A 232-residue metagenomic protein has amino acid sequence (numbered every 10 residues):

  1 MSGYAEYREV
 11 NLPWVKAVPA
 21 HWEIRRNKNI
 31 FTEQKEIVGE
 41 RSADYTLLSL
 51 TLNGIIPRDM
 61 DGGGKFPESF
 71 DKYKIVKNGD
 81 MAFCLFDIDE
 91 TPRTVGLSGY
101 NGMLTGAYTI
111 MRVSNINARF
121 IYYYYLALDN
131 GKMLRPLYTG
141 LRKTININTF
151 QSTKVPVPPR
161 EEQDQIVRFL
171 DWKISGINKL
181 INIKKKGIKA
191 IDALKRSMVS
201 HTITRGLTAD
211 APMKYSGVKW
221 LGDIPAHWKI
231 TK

Functional and structural regions predicted by a protein language model:
M1-V18, S175-I224: Short amphipathic coiled-coil heptad-repeat segments
A5-V38, S152, P156, R160 (+2 more regions): Non-catalytic DNA-recognition/assembly elements of restriction-modification systems
V10-N11, K28-G39, A43-N78, G217: Sequence-specific dsDNA recognition surfaces
K65-D71, G140, S152, D223: A structural connector/turn signal
Y73-K74, N78-N130, P136-T139, N146: A short beta-sheet element
I121, Q163-I166: Interdomain signal-transducing alpha-helices
Q165, W172-G176: Short His/Asp/Glu-rich catalytic/ion-coordination signatures at enzyme active sites or charged loops
